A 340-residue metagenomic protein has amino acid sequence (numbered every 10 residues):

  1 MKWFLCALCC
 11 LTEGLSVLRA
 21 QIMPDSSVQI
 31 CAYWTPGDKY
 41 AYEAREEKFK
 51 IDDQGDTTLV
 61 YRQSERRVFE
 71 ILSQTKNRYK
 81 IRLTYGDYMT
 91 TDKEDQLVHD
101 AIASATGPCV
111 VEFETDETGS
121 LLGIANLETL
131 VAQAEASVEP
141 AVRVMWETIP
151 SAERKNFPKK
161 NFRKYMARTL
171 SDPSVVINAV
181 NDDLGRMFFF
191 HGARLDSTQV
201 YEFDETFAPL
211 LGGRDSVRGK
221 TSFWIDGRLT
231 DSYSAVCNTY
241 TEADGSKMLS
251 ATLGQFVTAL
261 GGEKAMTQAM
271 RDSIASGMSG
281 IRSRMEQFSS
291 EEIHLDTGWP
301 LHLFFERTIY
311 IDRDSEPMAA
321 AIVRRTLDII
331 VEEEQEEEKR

Functional and structural regions predicted by a protein language model:
M1-S26: Bacterial Sec-dependent N-terminal signal peptides
Q21-R340: Signature of exported/secreted
